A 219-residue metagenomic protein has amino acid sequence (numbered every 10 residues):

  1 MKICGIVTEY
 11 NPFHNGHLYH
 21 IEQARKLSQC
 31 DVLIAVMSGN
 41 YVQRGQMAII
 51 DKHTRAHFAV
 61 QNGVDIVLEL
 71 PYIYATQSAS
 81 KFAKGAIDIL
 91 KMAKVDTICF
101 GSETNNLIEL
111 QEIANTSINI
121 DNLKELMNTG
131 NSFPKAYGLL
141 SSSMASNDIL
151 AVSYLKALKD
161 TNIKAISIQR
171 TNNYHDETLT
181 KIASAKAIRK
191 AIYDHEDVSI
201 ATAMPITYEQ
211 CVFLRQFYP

Functional and structural regions predicted by a protein language model:
M1-R55: N-terminal catalytic cores of NTP/NDP-binding nucleotidyl/phosphoryl-transfer enzymes
I6-V7, V36-M37, L68-L70, I166-Q169: Short beta-strands and strand-loop turn motifs
T8, V42-Q43, A59, I73-Y74 (+1 more regions): Short, contiguous strand/loop micro-motifs
R25-K26, V60, I87-K91: Non-catalytic positions within long, well-ordered alpha-helices that form the structural scaffold/packing of enzyme
S28-D31, V64, V95: Short, high-confidence coil segments that cap the C-terminus of an alpha-helix and link into the following beta-strand
H57-P71: A glycine-rich helix N-cap at a beta->alpha junction
L70-P219: Active-site cores that bind ATP or allylic diphosphates and position pyrophosphate for catalysis
